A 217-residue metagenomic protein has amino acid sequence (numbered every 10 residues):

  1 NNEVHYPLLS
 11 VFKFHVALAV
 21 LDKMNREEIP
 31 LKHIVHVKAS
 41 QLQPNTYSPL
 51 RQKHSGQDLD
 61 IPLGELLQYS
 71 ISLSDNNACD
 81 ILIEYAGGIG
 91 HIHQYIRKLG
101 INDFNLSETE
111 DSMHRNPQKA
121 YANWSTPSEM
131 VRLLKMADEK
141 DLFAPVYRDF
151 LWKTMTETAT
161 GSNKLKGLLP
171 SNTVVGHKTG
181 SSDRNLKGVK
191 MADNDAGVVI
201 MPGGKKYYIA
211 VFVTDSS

Functional and structural regions predicted by a protein language model:
N2, P62-L66, L73-C79, E110-Q118 (+1 more regions): Flexible glycine/proline-enriched surface loops and loop-helix/loop-strand junctions
E3, L9-V11, H15, P30-K32 (+8 more regions): Extracytoplasmic
V4, E84-Y85, I89-G90, R132 (+3 more regions): Structured C-terminal helix/loop/strand segments within mature extracytoplasmic catalytic/sensor domains
P7-V35, S70, I209: Active-site SXXK
L9, Y69, I81, D103-S107 (+1 more regions): Structural recognition of the beta-strand scaffold that forms the well-ordered cores of secreted hydrolase catalytic
D22-N45, I89, A144-R148: Short, well-structured active-site flanking segments
L42-I81, I89: Conserved catalytic neighborhood of penicillin-recognizing serine enzymes
L59, D80-L142: Mid-domain, small-residue-enriched loop/turn segments at the edges of structured enzyme/sensor domains
